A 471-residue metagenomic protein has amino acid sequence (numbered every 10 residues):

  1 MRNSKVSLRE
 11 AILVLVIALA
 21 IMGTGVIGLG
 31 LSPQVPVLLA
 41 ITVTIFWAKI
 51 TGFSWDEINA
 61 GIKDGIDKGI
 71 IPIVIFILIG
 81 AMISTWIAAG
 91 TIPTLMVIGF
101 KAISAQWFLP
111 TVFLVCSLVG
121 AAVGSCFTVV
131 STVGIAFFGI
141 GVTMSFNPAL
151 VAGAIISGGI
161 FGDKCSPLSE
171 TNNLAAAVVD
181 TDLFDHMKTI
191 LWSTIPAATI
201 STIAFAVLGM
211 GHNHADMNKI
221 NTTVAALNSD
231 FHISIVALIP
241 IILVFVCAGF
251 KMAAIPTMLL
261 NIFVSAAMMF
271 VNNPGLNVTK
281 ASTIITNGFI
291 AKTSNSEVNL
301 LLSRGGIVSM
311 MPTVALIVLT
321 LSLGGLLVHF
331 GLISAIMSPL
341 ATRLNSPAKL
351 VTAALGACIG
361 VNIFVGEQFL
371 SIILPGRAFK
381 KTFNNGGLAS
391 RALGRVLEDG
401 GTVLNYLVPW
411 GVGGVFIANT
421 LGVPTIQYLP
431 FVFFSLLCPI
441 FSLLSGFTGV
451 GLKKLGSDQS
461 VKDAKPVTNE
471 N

Functional and structural regions predicted by a protein language model:
M1-I73, T194-P196, I200, G209-L316 (+1 more regions): Hydrophobic transmembrane alpha-helices of multi-pass small-molecule transporters
R2-E10, V97-S104, G120-C126, V224-I233 (+3 more regions): Short, amphipathic, aromatic/basic-enriched membrane-interface segments that mark the entry/exit of transmembrane
V6, I12, V178-T194, A198 (+1 more regions): C-terminal transmembrane helix pair
V14, P36, A40, T44 (+27 more regions): Alpha-helical transmembrane segments in multi-pass membrane proteins
W47-D56, G141-P148, C165-S169, M268-K280 (+2 more regions): Juxtamembrane membrane-interface segments at transmembrane alpha-helix termini
G52-V142, S294-K380: Membrane-embedded alpha-helical segments and adjacent helix-loop junctions characteristic of multi-pass solute
A105-P196, A357-D399: Hydrophobic transmembrane alpha-helices that form the pore/transport pathway of multi-pass ion and small-solute
I155, I160-D163, P167-L168, A198-H214 (+2 more regions): Transmembrane-helix bundle segments that line or gate the permeation/cavity pathway in multi-pass membrane proteins
